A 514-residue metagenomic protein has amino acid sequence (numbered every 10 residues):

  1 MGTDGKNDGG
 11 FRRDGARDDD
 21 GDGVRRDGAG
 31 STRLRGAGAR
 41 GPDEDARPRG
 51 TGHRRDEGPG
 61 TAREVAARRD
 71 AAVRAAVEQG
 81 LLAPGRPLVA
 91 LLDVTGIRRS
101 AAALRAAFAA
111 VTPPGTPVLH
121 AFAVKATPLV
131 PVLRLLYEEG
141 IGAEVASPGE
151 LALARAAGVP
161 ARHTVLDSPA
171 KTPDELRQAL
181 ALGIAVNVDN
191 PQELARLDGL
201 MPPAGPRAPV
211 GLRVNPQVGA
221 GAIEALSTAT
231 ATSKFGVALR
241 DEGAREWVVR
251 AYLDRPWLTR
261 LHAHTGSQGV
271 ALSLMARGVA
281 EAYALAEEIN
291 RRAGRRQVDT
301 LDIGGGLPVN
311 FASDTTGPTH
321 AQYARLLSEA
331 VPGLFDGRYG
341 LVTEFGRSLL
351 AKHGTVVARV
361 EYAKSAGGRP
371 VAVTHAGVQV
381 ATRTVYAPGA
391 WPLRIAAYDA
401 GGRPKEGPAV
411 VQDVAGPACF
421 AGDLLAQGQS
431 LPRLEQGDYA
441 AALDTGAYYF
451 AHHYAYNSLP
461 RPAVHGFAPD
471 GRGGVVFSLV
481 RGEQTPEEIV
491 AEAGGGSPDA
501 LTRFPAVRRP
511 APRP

Functional and structural regions predicted by a protein language model:
M1-M201, P206-A208, L253, W257 (+2 more regions): A charged N-terminal "starter" segment
R49, D56-P59, Q217-A366, L431 (+1 more regions): Active-site loop/helix belt of alpha/beta enzymes
I97, K125, S147, A154 (+7 more regions): Conserved, mostly hydrophobic/aromatic
L119-A121, G140-G142, H163-V165, A185 (+6 more regions): Structural preference for beta-strand elements that scaffold enzyme active sites
A123-L129, P148-E150, P169-K171, P191-E193 (+8 more regions): Active-site beta-loop-alpha junctions enriched in small/polar residues
A154-R155, L176, L197-D198, A222 (+3 more regions): Short glycine-/acidic-enriched loop or helix-start segments at secondary-structure transitions that form or flank
G337-P514: Charged (often Lys/Glu-rich) extended helix/loop segments that serve as interaction or gating elements
